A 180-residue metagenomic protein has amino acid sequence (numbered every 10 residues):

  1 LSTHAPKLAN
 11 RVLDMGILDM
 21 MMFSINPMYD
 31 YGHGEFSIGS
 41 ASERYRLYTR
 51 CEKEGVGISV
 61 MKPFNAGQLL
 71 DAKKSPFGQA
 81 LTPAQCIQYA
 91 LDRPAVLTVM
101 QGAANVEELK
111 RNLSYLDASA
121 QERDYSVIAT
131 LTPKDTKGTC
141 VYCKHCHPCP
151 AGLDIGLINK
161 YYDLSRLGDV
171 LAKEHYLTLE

Functional and structural regions predicted by a protein language model:
S2-P6, S24-M28, M61-A66, A104: Active-site beta-loop-alpha junctions enriched in small/polar residues
T3-H4, G39, T82: Short, glycine/acidic-rich beta->alpha junctions
A5-I17: Distinct, well-ordered alpha-helical segments
N10-L13, F23, G32-G34, L70-A72: A short secondary-structure junction signal
I17, S42-E180: Structured C-terminal cap/extension of enzyme domains
M20: Non-catalytic, usually N-terminal nucleic-acid engagement modules in DNA/RNA processing proteins
Y29-G39: Short, charged, surface-exposed secondary-structure boundary motifs
